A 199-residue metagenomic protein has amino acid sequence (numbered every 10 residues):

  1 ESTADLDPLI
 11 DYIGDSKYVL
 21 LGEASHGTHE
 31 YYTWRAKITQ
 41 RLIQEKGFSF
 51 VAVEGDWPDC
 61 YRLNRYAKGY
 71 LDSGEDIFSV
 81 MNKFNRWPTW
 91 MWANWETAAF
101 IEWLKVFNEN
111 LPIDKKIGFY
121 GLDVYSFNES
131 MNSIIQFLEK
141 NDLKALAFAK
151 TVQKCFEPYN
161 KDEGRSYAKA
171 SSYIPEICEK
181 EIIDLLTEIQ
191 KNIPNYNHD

Functional and structural regions predicted by a protein language model:
E1-D199: Structured catalytic-domain cores with a bias toward divalent-metal coordination
